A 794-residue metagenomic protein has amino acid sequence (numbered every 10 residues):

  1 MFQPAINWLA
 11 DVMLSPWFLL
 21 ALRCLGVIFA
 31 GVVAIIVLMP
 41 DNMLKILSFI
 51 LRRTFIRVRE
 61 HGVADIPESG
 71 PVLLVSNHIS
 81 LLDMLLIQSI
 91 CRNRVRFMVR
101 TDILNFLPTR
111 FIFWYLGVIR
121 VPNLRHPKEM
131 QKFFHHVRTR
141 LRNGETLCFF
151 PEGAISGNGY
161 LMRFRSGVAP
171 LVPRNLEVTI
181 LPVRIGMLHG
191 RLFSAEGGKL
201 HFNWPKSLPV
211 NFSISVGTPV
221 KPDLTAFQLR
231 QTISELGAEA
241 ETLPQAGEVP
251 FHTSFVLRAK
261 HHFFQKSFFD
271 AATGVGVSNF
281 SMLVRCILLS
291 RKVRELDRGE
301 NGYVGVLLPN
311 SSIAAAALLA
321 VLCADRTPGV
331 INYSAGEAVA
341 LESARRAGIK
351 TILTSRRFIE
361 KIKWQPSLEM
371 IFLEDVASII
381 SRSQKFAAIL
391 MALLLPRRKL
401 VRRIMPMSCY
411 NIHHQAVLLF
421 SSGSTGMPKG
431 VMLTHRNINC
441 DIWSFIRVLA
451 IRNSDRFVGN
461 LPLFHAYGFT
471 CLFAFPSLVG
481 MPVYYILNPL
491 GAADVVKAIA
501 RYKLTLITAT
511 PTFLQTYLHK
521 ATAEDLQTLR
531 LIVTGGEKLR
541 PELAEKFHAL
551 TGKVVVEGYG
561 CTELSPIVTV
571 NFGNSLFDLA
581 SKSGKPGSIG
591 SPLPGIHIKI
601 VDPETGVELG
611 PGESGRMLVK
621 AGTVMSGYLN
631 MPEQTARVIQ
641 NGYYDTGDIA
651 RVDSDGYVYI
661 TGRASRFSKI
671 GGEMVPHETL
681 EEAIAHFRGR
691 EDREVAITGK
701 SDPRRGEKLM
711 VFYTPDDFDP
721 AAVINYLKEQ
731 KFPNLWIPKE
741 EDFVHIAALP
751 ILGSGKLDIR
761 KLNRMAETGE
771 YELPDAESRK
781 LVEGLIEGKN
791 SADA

Functional and structural regions predicted by a protein language model:
R110, R142-T146, G157-L224: A cross-family acyltransferase "interaction/gating" segment
F263-F264, L373, A377-F420, M427 (+1 more regions): Conserved pre-ATP/AMP-binding loop-to-beta segment of ANL
S267-R298, G302-L319, G336-L341, L394 (+1 more regions): Conserved AMP-binding/adenylate-forming core of the ANL superfamily
I352, I507, A621, S626-G627 (+3 more regions): AMP-binding/adenylate-forming catalytic core of the ANL superfamily
E374, S668, T698-S701, M710-T714 (+1 more regions): Conserved C-terminal "lid"/linker of ANL adenylate-forming enzymes
F386, L393-L394, L504-A509, L518-G584 (+1 more regions): Gly/Ser/Thr-rich phosphate-binding loop
N439-R456, F464-T505, K520: Conserved AMP-binding/adenylation subdomain of ANL enzymes
L576, S588-G595, V607-R637, E673-V675: Conserved ATP/PPi-binding loop(s) of AMP-dependent carboxylate-activating enzymes
